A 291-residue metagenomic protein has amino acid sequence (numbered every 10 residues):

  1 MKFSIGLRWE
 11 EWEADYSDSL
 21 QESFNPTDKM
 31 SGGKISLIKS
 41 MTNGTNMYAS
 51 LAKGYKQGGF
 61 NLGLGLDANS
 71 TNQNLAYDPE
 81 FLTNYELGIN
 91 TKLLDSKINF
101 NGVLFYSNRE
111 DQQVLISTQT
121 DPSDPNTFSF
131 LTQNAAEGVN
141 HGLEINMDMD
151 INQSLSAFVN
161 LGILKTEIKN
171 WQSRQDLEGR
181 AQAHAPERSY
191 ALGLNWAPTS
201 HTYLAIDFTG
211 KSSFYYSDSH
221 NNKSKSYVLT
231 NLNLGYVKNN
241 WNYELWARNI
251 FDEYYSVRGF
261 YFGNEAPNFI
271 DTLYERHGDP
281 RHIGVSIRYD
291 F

Functional and structural regions predicted by a protein language model:
M1, K29, L37-S40, K53 (+7 more regions): Residue-level signature of outer-membrane beta-barrel architecture
M1-F3, G44-M47, D95-F100, S154-A157 (+2 more regions): Repeated loop/turn-to-beta-strand initiation elements of outer-membrane beta-barrel proteins
M1-T42, L177: Signature of Gram-negative outer-membrane beta-barrel scaffolds
W9-D15, L51-Q57, L64-L66, L93 (+7 more regions): Transmembrane beta-strands of outer-membrane beta-barrel pores
E11, Y106-N108, T127, L131-D218 (+1 more regions): Gram-negative outer-membrane beta-barrel transporters
M47-Y48, A76-H141, D150, G162 (+1 more regions): Membrane-embedded beta-barrel scaffold of Gram-negative outer-membrane proteins
A68-S70, I168, A183-V237, R248-D252 (+1 more regions): C-terminal beta-barrel architecture of Gram-negative outer-membrane proteins
N108-E110, L115, A157, K211-Y215 (+1 more regions): C-terminal beta-signal and adjacent terminal beta-strands/loops of Gram-negative outer-membrane beta-barrel proteins
